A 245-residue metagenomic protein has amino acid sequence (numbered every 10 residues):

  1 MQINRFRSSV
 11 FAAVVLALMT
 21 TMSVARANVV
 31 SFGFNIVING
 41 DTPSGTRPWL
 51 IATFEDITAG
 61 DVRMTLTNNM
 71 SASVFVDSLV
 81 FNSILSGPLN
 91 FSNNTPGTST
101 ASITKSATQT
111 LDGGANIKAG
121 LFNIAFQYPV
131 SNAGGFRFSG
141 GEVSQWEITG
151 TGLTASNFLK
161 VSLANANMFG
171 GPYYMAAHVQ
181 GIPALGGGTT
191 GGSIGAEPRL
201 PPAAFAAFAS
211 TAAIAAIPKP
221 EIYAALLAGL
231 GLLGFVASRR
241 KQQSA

Functional and structural regions predicted by a protein language model:
Q2, T21, G234-V236: Coiled-coil-like amphipathic alpha-helices with heptad-repeat character
Q2-F11: Bacterial N-terminal signal peptides that target proteins for export
N4, A215-P218: Residues marking helix boundaries in flexible regions
A12-T20: Bacterial N-terminal signal peptides
S23-A27: Sec/Tat signal peptide C-region and signal peptidase I cleavage site
N28-A216: Helix-boundary and membrane-interface capping/anchor signal
P218-S238: A short, hydrophobic C-terminal helix/tail in secreted or cell-surface proteins
K241-A245: Short, charged juxtamembrane terminal tails flanking transmembrane helices
